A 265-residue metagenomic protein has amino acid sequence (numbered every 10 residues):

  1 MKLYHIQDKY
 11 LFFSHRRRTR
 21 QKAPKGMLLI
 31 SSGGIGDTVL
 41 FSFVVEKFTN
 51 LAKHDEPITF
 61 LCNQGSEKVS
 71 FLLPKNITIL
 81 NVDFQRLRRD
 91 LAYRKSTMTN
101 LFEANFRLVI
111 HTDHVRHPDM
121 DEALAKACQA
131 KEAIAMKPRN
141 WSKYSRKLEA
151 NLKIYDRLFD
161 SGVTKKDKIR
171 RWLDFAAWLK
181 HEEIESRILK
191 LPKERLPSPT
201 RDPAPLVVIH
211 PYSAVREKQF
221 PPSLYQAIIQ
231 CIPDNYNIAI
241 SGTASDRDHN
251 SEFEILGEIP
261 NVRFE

Functional and structural regions predicted by a protein language model:
M1-E265: Catalytic machinery of carbohydrate-active enzymes, primarily nucleotide-sugar-dependent glycosyltransferases
